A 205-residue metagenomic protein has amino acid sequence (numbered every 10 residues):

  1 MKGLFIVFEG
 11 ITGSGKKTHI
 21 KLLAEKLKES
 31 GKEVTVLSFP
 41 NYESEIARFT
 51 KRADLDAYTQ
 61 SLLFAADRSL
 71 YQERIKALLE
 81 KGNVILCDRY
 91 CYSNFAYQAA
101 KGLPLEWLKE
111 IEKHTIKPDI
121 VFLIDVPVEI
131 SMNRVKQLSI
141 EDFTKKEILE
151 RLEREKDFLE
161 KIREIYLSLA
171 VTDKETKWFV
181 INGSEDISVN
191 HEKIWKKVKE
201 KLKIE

Functional and structural regions predicted by a protein language model:
K2-F5: Pre-Walker A (Motif I) flank of P-loop NTPase domains
F8: Hydrophobic anchor at the beta1->P-loop junction of P-loop NTPases
I11: P-loop (Walker A) phosphate-binding loop of NTP-binding proteins
K16: Conserved lysine of the Walker
H19: Hydrophobic positions on the alpha1 helix immediately C-terminal to the Walker A/P-loop
A24, M132-E205: NTP-dependent small-molecule kinase module
K32-I116: ATP-dependent small-molecule kinase phosphotransfer cores that center on conserved nucleotide phosphate-binding segments
N94-E164: A glycine- and Lys/Arg-enriched "phosphate-lid" helix/loop adjacent to the NTP-binding pocket of small-molecule kinases
